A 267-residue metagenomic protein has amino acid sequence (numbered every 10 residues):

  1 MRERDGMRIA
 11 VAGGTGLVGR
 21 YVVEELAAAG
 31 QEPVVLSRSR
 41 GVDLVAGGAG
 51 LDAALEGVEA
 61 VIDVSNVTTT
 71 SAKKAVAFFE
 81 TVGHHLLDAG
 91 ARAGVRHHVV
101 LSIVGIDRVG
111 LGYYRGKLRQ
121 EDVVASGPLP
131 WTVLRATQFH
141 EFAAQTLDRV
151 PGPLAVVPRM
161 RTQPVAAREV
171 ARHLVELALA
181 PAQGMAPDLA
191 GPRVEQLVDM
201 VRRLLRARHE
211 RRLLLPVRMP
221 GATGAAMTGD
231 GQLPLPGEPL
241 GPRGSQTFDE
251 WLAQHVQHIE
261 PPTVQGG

Functional and structural regions predicted by a protein language model:
R2, Q31-A93, I103-V109: NAD(P)H-binding glycine-rich loop region in Rossmannoid oxidoreductase-like domains and their noncatalytic homologs
R2-Q31: N-terminal Rossmann NAD(P)H-binding glycine-rich loop of SDR-like oxidoreductase domains
A12, V76-E80, G110-L118, M160-R168 (+2 more regions): Short-chain dehydrogenase/reductase
V18, V61, V170-L174, L189 (+2 more regions): Non-catalytic, hydrophobic alpha-helical segments
S102, D107, R119-Q145, A190: Conserved beta-loop-beta element that borders a ligand/cofactor-binding pocket
T132, Q145-V165, E169, P181 (+1 more regions): A conserved pocket-lining segment of Rossmann-fold NAD(P)-dependent short-chain dehydrogenase/reductase
E141-P151, L177-P187, E210-R212: Glycine/proline-rich active-site loop of Rossmann-fold NAD(P)-dependent oxidoreductases
L205-G267: A hydrophobic C-terminal alpha-helical subdomain
